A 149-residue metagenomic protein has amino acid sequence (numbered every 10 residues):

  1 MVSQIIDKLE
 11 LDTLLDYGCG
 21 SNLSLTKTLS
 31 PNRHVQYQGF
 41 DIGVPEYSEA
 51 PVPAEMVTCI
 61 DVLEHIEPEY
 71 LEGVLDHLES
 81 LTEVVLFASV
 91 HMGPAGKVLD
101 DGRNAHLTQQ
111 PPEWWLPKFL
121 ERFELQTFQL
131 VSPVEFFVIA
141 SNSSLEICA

Functional and structural regions predicted by a protein language model:
M1-P53, I66-A149: Class I (Rossmann-like) S-adenosyl-L-methionine-dependent methyltransferase catalytic domain, capturing the SAM-binding
T58: A conserved beta-strand element that flanks and buttresses the S-adenosyl-L-methionine
D61-H65: Histidine-centered divalent metal-coordination motifs
